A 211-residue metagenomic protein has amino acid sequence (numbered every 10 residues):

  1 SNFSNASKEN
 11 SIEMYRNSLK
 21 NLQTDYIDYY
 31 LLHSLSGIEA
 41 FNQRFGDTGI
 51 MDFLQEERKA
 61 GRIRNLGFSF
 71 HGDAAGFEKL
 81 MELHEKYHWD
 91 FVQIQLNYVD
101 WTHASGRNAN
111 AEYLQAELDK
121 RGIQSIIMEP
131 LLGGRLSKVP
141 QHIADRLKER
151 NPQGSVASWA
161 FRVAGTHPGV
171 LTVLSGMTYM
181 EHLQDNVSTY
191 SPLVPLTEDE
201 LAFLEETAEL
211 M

Functional and structural regions predicted by a protein language model:
N5-I127, L131, K138-I143, N151-P152 (+1 more regions): Glycine/proline-rich, positively charged, aromatic-decorated active-site loop/lid region on the catalytic face
K86-H88, Y113-M211: Structured C-terminal cap/extension of enzyme domains
